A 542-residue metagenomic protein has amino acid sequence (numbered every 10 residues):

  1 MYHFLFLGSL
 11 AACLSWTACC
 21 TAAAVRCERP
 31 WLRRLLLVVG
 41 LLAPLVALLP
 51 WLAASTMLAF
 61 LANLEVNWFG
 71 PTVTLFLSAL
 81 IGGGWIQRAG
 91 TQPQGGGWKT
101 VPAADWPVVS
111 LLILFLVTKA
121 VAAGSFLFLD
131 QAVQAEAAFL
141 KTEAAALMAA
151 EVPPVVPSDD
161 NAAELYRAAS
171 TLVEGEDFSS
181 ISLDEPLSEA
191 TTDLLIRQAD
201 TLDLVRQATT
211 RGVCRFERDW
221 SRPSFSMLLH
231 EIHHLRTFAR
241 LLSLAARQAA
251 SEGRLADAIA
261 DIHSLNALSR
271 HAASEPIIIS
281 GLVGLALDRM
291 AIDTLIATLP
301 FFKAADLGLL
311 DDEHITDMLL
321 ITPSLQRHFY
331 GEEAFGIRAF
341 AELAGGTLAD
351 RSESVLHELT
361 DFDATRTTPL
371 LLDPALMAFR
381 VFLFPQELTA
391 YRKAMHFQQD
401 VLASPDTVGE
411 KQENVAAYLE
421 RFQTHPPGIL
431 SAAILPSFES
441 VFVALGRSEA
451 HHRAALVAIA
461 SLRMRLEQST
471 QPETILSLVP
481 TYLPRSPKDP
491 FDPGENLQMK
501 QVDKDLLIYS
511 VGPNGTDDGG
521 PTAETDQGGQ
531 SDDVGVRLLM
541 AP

Functional and structural regions predicted by a protein language model:
Y2-P542: Short acidic linear motifs
